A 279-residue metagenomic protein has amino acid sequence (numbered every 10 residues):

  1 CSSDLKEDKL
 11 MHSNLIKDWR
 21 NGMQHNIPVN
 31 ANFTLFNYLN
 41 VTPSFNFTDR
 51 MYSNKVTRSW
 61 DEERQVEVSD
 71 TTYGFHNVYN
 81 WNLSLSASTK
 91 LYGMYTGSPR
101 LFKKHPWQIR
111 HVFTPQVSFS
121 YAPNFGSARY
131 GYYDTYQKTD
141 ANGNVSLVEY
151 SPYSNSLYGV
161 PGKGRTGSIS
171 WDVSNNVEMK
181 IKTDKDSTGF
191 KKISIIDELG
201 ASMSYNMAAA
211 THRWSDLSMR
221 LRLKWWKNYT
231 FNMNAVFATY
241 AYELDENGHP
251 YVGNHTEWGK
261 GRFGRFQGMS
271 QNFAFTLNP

Functional and structural regions predicted by a protein language model:
S3-P279: Outer-membrane beta-barrel translocator/pore domains, especially the C-terminal barrels of Gram-negative outer-membrane
